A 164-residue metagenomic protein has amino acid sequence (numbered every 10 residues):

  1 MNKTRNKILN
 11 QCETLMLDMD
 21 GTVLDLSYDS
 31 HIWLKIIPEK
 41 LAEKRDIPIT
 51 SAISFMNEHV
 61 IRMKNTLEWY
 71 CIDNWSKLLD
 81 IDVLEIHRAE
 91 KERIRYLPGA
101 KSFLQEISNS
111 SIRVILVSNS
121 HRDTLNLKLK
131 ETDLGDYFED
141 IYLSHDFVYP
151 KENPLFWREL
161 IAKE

Functional and structural regions predicted by a protein language model:
N2-K7, L104, K130-T132, L160-A162: Short, flexible, glycine/charge-rich loop motifs used to bind or transfer phosphoryl groups or to couple energy/partner
R5-S102, H121-D123: N-terminal helical cap/lid subdomain that shapes the substrate entry/recognition surface in HAD-like hydrolases
I8-N10, N109-I112, K163-E164: Glycine-rich phosphate-binding loop signature in dinucleotide/nucleotide-binding domains
M16, V23, S111, D133 (+1 more regions): Conserved functional loop/turn residues at catalytic and ligand-binding sites
K40-L41, W75, E106, K128 (+1 more regions): Residues within well-ordered alpha helices
E43, E106-N109, L134, A162: Secondary-structure boundary motif
G99-S111: Catalytic-core regions built around general acid/base machinery
I115, H121-E164: Substrate-recognition "cap/lid" segment bordering the active-site pocket of phosphatases
